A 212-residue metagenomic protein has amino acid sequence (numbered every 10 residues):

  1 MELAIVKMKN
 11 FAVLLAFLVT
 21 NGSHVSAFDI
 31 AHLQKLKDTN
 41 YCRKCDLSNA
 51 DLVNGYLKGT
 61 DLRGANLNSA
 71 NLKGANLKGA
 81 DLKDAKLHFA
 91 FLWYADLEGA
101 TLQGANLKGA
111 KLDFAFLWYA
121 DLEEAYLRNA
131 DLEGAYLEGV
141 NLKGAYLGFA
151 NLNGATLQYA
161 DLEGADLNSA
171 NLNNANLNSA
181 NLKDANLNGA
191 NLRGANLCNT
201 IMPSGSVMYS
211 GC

Functional and structural regions predicted by a protein language model:
M1-G64, N68-S69, K73-G74, K78-G79 (+5 more regions): Intrinsic low-complexity/IDR segments
